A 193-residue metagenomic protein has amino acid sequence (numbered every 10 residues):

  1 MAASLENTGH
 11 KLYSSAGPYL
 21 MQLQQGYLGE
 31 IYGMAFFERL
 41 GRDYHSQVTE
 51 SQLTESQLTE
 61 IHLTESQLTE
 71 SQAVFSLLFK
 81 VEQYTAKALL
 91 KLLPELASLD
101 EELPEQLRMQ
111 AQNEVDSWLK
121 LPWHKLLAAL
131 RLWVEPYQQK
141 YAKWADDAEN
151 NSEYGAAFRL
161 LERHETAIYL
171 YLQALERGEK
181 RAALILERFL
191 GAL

Functional and structural regions predicted by a protein language model:
A2-L193: Non-heme di-metal
